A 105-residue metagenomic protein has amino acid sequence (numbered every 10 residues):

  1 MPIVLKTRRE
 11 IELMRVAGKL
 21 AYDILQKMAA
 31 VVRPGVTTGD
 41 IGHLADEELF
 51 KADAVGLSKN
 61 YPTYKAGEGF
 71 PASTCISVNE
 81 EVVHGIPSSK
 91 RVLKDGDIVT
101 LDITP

Functional and structural regions predicted by a protein language model:
M1-P105: Active-site neighborhoods and metal-handling regions in enzymes and metal-associated proteins
